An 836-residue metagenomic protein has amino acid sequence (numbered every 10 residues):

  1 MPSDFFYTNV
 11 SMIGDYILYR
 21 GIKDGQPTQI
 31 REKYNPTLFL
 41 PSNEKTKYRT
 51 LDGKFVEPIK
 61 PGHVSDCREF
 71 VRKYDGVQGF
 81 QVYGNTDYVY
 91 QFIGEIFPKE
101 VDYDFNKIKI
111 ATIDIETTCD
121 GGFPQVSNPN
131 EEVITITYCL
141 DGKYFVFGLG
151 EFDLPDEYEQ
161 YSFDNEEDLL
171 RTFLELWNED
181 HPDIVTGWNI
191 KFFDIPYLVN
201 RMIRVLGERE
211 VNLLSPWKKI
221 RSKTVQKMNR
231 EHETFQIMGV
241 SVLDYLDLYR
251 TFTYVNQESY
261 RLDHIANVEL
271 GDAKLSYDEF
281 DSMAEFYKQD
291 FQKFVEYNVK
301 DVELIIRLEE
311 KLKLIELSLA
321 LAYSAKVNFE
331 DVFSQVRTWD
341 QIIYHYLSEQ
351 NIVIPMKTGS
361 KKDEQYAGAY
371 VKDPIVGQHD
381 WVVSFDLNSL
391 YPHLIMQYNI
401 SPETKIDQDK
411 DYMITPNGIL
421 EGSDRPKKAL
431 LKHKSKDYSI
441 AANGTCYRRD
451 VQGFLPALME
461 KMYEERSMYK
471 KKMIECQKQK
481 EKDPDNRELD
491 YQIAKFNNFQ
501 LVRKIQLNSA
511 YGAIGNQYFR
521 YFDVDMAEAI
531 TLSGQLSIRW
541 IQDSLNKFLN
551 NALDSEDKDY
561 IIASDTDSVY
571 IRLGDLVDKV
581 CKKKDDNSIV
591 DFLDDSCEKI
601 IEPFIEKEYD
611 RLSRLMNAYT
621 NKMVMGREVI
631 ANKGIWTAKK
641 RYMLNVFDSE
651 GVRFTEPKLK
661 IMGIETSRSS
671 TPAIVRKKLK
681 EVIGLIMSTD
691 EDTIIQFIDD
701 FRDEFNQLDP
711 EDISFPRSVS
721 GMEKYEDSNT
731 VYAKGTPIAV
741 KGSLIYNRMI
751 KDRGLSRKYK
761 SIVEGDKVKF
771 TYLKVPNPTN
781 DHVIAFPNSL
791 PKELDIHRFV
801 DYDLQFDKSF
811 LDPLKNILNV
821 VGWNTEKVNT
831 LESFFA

Functional and structural regions predicted by a protein language model:
M1-H181, V299-K300, L304-Y323, E330-V371 (+5 more regions): DnaQ-like (DEDDh/DEDDy) 3′-5′ exonuclease domain used for proofreading and 3′-end trimming on nucleic acids
V146-F147, D156-Q160, H181, I195 (+2 more regions): Active-site-proximal helix-loop-helix substrate-binding element of RNase H-like nuclease domains
P155-Q160, E179-I184, F286-K293, S324 (+9 more regions): Glycine- and acidic
F173-Y197: Proline-aspartate-enriched helix->loop->beta-strand connector
K274, I538-T566: Active-site palm subdomain of RNA-directed nucleic acid polymerases
D281-E403, Q408-D409, D485-S544, A563 (+4 more regions): Common nucleic-acid-contacting/processivity interface regions adjacent to the catalytic cores of nucleic-acid enzymes
V569-I601: Catalytic palm subdomain of template-directed nucleic-acid polymerases, centered on the conserved carboxylate motif
D594, E598, E602-A836: C-terminal, non-catalytic extensions of nucleic-acid polymerases
